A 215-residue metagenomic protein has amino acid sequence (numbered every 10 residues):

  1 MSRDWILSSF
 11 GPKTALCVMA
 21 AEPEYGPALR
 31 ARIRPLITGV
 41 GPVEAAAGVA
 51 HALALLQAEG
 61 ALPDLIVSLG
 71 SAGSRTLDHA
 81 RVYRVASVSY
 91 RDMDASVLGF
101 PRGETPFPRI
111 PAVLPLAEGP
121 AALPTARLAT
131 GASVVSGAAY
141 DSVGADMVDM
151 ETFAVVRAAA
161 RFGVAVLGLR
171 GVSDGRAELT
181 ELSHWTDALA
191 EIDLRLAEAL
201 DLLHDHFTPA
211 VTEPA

Functional and structural regions predicted by a protein language model:
S2-L29, L36-T38: N-terminal beta1-alpha1 ligand-phosphate binding loop
P23-A215: Glycine-rich phosphate- or other oxyanion-binding loops that anchor nucleotides, phosphorylated ligands
